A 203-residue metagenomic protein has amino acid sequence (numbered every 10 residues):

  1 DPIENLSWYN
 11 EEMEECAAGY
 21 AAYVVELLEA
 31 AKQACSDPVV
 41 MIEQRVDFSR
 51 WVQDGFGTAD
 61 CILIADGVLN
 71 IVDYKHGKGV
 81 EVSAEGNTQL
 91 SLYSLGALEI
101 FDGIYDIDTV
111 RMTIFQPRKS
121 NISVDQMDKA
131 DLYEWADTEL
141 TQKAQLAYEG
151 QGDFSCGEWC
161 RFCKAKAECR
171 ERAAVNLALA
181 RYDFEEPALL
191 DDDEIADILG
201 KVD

Functional and structural regions predicted by a protein language model:
D1-Q44, M127: A non-catalytic, helix-rich entry segment at domain boundaries
A22, S91, L95, R161 (+1 more regions): A broad, structural surface signal
L27-A30, W135, E139-A147, L179 (+1 more regions): Residues that form generic nucleotide/phosphate-binding pockets
S36-Q145: Mg2+/Mn2+-dependent nuclease catalytic core
G86, Y133, C156, I195-K201: Active-site-proximal structural scaffolding
T113-S123, K164-A165, N176-E186: Short acidic (Asp/Glu) and glycine-rich catalytic loops that position anionic groups and cofactors
L146-R181: Cysteine-cluster motifs in flexible loop/terminal segments that predominantly coordinate metals
R181-D203: Contiguous, amphipathic alpha-helical segments that mediate oligomerization or scaffolding in large protein assemblies
